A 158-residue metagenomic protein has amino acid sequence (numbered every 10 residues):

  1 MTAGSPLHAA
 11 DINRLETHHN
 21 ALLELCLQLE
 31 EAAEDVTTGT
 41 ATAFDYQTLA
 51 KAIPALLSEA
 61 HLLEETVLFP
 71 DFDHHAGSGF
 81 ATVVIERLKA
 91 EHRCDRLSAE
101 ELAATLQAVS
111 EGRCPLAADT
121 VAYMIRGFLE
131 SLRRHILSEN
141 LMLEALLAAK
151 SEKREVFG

Functional and structural regions predicted by a protein language model:
M1-G158: Small-residue-biased structural context
